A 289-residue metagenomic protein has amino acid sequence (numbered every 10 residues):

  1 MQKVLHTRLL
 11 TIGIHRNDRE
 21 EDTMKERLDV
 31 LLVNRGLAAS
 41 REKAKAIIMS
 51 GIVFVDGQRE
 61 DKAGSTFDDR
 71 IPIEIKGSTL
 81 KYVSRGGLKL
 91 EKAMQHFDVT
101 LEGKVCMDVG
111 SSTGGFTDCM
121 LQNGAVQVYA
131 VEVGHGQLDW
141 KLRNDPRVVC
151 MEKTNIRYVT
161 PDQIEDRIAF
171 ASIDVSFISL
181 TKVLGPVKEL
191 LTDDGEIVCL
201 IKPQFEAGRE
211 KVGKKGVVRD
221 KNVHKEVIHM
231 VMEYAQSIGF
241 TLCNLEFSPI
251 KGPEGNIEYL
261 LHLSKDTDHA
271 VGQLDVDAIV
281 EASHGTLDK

Functional and structural regions predicted by a protein language model:
D22-I71, V105-C106: A basic, amphipathic helix-loop patch mediating RNA/tRNA/ribosome contacts
T113-N123: Conserved SAM-binding loop of SAM-dependent methyltransferases across substrates and taxa, primarily the Class I
V126-Y129: Short beta-strand element of Class I
H135-S172, I178: S-adenosyl-L-methionine
I178-P186: A short, conserved alpha-helix within the catalytic core of class I
G185-G195: A short glycine-rich, Lys/Arg-flanked "PGG" loop and its adjoining helix->strand segment in the class I
P203-R219: Short, glycine-/aromatic-enriched active-site segment of Class I SAM-dependent methyltransferases
I257-K289: Flexible, glycine-/basic-rich loop-and-beta segments that form/coincide with the SAM-dependent methyltransferase
